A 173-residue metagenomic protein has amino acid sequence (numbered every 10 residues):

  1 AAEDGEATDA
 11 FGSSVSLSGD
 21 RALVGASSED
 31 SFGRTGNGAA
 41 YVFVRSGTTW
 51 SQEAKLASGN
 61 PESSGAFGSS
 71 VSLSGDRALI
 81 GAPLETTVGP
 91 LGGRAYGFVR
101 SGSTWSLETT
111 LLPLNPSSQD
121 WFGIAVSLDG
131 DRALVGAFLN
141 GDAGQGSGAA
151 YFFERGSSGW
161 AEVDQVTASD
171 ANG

Functional and structural regions predicted by a protein language model:
A1-G173: Conserved beta-strand/short-helix segments that make up beta-rich extracellular adhesion/recognition modules
